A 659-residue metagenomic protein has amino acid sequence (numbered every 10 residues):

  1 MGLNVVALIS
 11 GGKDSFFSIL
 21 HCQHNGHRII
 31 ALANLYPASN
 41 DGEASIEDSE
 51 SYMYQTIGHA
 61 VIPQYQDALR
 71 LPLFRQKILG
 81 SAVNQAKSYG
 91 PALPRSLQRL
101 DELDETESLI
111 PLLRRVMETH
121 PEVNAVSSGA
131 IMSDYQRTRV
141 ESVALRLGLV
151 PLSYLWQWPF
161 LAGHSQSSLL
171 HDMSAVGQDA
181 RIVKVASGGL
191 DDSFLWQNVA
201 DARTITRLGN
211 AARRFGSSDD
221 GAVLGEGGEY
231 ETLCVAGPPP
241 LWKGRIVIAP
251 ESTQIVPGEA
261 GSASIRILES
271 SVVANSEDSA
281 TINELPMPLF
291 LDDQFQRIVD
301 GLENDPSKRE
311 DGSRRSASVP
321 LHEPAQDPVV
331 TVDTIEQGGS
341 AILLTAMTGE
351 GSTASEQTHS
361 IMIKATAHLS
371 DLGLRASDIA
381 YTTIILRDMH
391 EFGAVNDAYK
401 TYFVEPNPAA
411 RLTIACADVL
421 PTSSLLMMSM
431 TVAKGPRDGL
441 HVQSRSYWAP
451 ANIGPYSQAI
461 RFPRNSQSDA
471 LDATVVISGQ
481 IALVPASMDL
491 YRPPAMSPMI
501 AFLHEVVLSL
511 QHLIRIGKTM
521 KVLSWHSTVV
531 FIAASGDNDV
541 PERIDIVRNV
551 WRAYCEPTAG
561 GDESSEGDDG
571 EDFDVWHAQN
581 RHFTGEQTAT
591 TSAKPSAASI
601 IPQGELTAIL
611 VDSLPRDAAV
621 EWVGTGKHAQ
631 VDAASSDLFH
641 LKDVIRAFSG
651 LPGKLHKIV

Functional and structural regions predicted by a protein language model:
G2-I182: ATP-dependent adenylation/nucleotidyltransferase module used to activate substrates
G2-N4, D41, I46-D48, I62 (+5 more regions): ATP/NTP-dependent adenylation/nucleotidyl-transfer catalytic domains that generate, transfer, or process NMP-activated
S18, Q136-T138, D192-S193, R245 (+2 more regions): Short glycine-/acidic-enriched loop or helix-start segments at secondary-structure transitions that form or flank
L35, G129, K184, I385 (+1 more regions): Conserved residues at the C-terminal ends of beta-strands
K77-L79, V183-G189, V611: Acidic carboxylate-rich catalytic motifs and surrounding loops in phosphoryl-/glycosyl-chemistry enzymes
G90-L93, S165-V176, L195-D201, L425-M430 (+1 more regions): Short, surface-exposed amphipathic charged segments that create phosphate/polyanion-binding patches used for binding
A162-H164, S168, A175-Y230, G237 (+2 more regions): Ordered, small/hydrophobic-rich secondary-structure cores
L289-I363, A367-A380, L386-V659: N-terminal presequence-like segments and the immediate start of the first folded domain
